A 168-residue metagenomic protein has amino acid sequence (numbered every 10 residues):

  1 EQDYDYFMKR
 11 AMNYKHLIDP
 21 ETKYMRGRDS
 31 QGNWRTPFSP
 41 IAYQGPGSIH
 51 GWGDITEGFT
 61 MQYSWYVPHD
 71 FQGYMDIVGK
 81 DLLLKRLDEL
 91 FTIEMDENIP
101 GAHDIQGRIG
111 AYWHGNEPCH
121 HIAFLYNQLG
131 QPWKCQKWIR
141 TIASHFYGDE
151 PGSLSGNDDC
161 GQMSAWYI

Functional and structural regions predicted by a protein language model:
E1-Y167: Active-site core of glycosidic bond-cleaving carbohydrate-active enzymes
